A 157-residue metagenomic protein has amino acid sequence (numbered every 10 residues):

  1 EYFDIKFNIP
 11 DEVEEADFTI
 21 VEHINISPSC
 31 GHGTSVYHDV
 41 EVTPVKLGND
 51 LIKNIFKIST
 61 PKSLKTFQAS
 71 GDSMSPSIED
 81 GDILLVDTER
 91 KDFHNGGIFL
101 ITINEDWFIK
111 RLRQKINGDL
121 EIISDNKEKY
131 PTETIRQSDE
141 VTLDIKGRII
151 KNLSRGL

Functional and structural regions predicted by a protein language model:
E1-D80, K151-L157: Short, positionally conserved secondary-structure boundary motifs
K57-L157: Acidic/glycine-rich C-terminal interaction modules and beta/coil loop segments that lie outside canonical DNA-binding
